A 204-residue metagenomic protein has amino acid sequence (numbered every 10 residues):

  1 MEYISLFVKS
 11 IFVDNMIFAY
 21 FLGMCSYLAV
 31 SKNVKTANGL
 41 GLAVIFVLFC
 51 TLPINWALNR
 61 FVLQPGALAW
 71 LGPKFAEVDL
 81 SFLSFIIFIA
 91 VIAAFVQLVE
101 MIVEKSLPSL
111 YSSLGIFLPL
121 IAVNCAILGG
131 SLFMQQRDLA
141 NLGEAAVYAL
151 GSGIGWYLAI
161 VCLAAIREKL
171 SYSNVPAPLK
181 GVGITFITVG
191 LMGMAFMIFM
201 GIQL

Functional and structural regions predicted by a protein language model:
M1-I4, N59-F82, S131-A146, G201-L204: Helix-coil boundary and interhelical linker segments in multi-pass alpha-helical membrane proteins
S5-F18, V78-I92, V147-A159: Structural signature of hydrophobic alpha-helical transmembrane segments
F21-A29, M101-S106, F117-L118, C125-L139: Generic transmembrane alpha-helix signature in multi-pass membrane proteins, especially transporters/channels
L22, S26, V44-C50, I89-L98 (+3 more regions): Hydrophobic core segments of alpha-helical transmembrane domains in multi-pass membrane transport and ion-translocation
L22-T36, V96-L110, L163-N174: C-terminal ends of transmembrane helices
T36-F46, S84-F88, L110-I121, P178-I184: Cytoplasmic-side transmembrane-helix entry/capping segments in multi-pass membrane proteins
R60-L114: Ordered, amphipathic secondary-structure segments that act as subunit-interaction surfaces in large macromolecular
E168-F186: Interfacial loop-to-transmembrane junctions
